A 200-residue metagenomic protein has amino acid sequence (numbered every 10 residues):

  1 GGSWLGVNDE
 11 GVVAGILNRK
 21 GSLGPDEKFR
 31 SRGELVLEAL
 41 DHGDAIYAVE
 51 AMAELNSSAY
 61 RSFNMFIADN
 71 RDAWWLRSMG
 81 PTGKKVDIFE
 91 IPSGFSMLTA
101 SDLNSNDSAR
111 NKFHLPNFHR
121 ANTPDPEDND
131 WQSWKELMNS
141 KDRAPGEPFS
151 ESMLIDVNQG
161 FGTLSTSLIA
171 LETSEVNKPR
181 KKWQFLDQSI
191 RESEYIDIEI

Functional and structural regions predicted by a protein language model:
G1-I200: N-terminal nucleophile
